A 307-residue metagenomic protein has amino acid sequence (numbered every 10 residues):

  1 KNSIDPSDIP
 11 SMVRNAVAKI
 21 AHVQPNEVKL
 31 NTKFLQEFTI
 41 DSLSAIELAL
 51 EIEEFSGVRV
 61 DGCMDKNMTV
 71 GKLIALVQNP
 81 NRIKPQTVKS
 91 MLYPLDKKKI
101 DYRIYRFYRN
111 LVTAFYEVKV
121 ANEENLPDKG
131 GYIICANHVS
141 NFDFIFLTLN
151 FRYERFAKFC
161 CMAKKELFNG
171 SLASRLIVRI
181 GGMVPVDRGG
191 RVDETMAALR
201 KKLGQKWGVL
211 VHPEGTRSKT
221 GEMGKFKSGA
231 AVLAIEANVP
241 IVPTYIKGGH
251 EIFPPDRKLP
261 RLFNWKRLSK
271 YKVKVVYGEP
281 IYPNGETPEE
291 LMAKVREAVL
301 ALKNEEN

Functional and structural regions predicted by a protein language model:
K1-M91: Phosphopantetheine-dependent thiolation modules in NRPS/PKS and related acyl-activating systems
D101-Y116, S174-G182: Short hydrophobic helices that act as membrane-entry/anchoring signals
R109-H138: Helix-to-loop junction immediately C-terminal to a conserved catalytic motif
D128-G190: Catalytic core of membrane glycerolipid acyltransferases/transacylases, capturing the structured, soluble-facing
G131-I133, K206-H212: Residue-level preference for the first positions of well-ordered beta-strands
L176-I177, K201, V232-E236: Hydrophobic/aromatic ligand-binding patch that stacks against planar heteroaromatic rings of cofactors or nucleotides
G208, G221-E289: A cross-family acyltransferase "interaction/gating" segment
